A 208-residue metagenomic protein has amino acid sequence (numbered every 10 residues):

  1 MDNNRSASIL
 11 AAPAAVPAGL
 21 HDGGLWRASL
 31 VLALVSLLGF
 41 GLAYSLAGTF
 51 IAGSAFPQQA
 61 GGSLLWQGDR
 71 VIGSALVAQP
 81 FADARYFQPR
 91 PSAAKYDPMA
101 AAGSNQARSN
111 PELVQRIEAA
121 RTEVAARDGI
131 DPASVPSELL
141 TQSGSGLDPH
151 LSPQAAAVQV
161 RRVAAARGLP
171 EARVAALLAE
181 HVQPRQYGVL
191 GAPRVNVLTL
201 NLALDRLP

Functional and structural regions predicted by a protein language model:
M1-D2, P208: Short, intrinsically disordered, low-complexity terminal/loop segments
D2-G24, A28, L32-S36, G41-L42 (+5 more regions): Flexible, solvent-exposed loop/hinge segments and secondary-structure transition points
R162-P208: Extracytoplasmic/periplasmic C-terminal soluble domains
